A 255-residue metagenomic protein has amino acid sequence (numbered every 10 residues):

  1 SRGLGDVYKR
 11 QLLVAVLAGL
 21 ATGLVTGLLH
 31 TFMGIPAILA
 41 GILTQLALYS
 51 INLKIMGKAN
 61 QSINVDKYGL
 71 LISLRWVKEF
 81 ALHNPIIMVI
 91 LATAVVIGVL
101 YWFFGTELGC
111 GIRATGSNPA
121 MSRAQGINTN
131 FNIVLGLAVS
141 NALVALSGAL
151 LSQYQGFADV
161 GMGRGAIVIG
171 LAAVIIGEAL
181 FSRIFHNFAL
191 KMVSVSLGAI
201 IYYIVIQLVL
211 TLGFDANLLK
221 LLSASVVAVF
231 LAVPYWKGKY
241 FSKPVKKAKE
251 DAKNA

Functional and structural regions predicted by a protein language model:
S1-R2, L13, T22, L82-I167: Helix-loop-helix "hairpin" substructures at the membrane interface of multi-pass membrane proteins
G3-Y8: Short, small-residue-biased leader/transition segments that mark boundaries at the very start of proteins
Q11-G23, A40-L48, A92, V96 (+8 more regions): Alpha-helical transmembrane segments in multi-pass membrane proteins
L24, L28-F32, K54-I55, Y101-W102 (+4 more regions): Membrane-interface helix caps of multi-pass small-molecule transporters
A37, G41, L48-G105, L135 (+3 more regions): Transmembrane helix-bundle core of multi-pass membrane transporters and related energy-transducing complexes
A37-I38, D66, P85-V89, I133 (+3 more regions): Loop-to-transmembrane alpha-helix initiation sites
S117-A124, N128-F131, L190, V205-A255: Cytosolic-side transmembrane-helix boundaries in multi-pass membrane proteins
V144, G148-K220: Transmembrane alpha-helical segments in multi-pass inner-membrane proteins
